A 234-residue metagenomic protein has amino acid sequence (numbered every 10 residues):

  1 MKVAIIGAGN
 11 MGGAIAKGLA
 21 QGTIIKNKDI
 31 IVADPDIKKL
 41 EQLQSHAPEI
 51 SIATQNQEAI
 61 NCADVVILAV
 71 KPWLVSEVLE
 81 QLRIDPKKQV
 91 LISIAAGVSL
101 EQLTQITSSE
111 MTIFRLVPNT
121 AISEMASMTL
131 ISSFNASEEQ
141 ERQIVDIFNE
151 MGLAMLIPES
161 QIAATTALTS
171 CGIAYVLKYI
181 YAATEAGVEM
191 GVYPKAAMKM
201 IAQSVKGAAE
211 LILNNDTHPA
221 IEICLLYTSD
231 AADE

Functional and structural regions predicted by a protein language model:
M1, K28, I50-S51, Q89-V90 (+2 more regions): A structural micro-motif
M1-H46, S51-I52, A126-S127, V188-M190: NAD(P)+-binding Rossmann beta1-loop-alpha1 motif at the extreme N-terminus of oxidoreductases
G13, K17-Q21, S45, E80 (+3 more regions): Short, well-ordered alpha-helices that flank and scaffold nucleotide-derived cofactor binding pockets
I30, L40, A59, Y193-M200 (+1 more regions): Small-residue helix-packing motif on alpha-helices
I37, N56-N61, V65-I131: Rossmann-like NAD(P)(H) cofactor-binding subdomain of soluble oxidoreductases
Q102-T112, M128-A164, Y175-D216: Internal alpha-helical scaffold of NAD(P)-dependent oxidoreductase catalytic cores
T228-A232: Conserved small/polar residues in nucleotide/adenosyl-binding loops
